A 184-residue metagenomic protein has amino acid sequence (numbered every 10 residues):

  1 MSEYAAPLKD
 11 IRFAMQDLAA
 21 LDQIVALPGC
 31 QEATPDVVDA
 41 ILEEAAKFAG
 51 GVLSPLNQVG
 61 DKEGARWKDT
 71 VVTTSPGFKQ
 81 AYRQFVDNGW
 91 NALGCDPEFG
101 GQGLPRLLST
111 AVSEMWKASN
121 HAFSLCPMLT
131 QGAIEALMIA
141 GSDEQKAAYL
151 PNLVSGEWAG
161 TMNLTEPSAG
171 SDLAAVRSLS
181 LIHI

Functional and structural regions predicted by a protein language model:
M1-S124, E144, A148, S171: Amphipathic, small/basic residue-rich leader segments at the start of a protein or domain
R106, T110-E114, Q131-E135, M162: Contiguous, well-ordered alpha-helical segments that form the cores/surfaces of helical PPI scaffolds
M115, I139, N152: Conserved catalytic core of Hanks-type protein kinase domains
L125-D143, G170: N-terminal glycine-rich flavin-associated loop
Q131-G132, E157, L173-A175: Short, solvent-exposed loop/turn segments at the edges of secondary structure
K146-N152, T165-L179: Beta-sandwich/jelly-roll carbohydrate-recognition scaffolds of carbohydrate-active enzymes
E157-L164: A short, Trp-centered hydrophobic/proline-enriched beta-strand micro-motif
I182-I184: Conserved small/polar residues in nucleotide/adenosyl-binding loops
